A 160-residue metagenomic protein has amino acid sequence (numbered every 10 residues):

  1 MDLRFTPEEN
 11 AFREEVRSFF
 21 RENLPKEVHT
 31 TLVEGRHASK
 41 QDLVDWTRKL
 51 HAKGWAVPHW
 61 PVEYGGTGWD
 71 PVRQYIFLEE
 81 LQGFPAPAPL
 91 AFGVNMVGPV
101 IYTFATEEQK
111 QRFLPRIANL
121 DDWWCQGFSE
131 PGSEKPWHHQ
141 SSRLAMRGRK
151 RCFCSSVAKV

Functional and structural regions predicted by a protein language model:
M1-R13: Intrinsic disorder at enzyme termini
S18-N23, L50-A52: N-terminal glycine-rich anion-binding loops that anchor highly charged ligand groups
E27-L50: Short secondary-structure junction/hinge motifs that connect adjacent elements
T31-S39, V62-G66, V97-T103, S129-G132: Conserved short loop/turn motifs at secondary-structure junctions
V44, H51-Q111, P115-W123: Internal helix-loop-helix
G66-T67, E108-V160: Glycine-rich, Trp-frequent "lid" loop and neighboring beta-strands that shape and gate the flavin cofactor pocket
